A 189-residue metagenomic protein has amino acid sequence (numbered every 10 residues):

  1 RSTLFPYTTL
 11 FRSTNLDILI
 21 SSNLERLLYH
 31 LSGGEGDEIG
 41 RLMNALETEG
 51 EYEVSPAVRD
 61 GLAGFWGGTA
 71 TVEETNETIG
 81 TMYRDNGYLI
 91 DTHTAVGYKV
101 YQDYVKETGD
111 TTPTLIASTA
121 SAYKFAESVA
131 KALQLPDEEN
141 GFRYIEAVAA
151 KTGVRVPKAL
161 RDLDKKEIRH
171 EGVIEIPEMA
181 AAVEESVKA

Functional and structural regions predicted by a protein language model:
R1, S13-I20, F65-T69, G87-I90 (+3 more regions): Hydrophobic alpha-helical scaffolding
R1-T9: Single conserved hydrophobic/aromatic residue that forms the stacking wall/gate of nucleotide- or nucleobase-binding
F11, I39, E138-F142: Extended, Lys/Glu/Leu-rich amphipathic alpha-helical scaffolds
T14-G33: Glycine-rich phosphate-binding loop plus the immediately following alpha-helix
N23-L27, T78, F125-S128: A general alpha-helix detector
L27, D91, S121: A residue-level signal for conserved active-site and pocket-lining positions in enzyme catalytic cores
H30-T108, K166-I176: Active-site-adjacent helical/loop segments in soluble small-molecule enzymes
V96-A189: C-terminal non-catalytic interaction/assembly regions of soluble proteins
